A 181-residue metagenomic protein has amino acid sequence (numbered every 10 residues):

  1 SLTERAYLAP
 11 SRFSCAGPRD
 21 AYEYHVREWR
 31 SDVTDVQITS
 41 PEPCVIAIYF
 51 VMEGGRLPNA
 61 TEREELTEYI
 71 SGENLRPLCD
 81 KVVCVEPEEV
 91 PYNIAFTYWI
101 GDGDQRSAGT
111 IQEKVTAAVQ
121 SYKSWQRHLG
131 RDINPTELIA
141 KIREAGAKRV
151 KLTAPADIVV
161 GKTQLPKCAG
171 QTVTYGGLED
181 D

Functional and structural regions predicted by a protein language model:
S1-P10, V119-Q120: A short, surface-exposed helix-loop junction/capping segment
S14-R131: Carbohydrate-recognition loop of C-type lectin domains
Q112-D181: An aromatic-glycine-centered, glycine-rich loop/turn in mixed alpha/beta architecture
